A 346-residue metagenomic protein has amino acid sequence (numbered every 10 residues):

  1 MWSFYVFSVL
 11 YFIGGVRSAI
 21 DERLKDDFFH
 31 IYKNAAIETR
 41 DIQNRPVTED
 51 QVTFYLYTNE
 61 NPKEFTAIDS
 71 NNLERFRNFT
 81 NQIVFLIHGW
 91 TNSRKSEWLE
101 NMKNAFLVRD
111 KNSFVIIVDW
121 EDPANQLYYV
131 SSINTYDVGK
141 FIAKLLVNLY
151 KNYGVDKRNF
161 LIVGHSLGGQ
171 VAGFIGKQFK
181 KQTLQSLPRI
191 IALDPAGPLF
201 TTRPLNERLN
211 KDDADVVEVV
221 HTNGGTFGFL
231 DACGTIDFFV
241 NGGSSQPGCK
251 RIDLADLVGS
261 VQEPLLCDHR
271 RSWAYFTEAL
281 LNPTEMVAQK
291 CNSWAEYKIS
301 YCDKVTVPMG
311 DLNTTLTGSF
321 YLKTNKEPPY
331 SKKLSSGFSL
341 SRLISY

Functional and structural regions predicted by a protein language model:
W2-I117, P123-N134, K144-K157, Q182-Q185 (+3 more regions): Flexible, membrane-associating and regulatory peripheral segments of lipid-active enzymes
H88, F160-G169, L193: Conserved alpha/beta-hydrolase "nucleophile elbow" surrounding the catalytic nucleophile
G168, T202-L205: Short beta-alpha junctions and helix-cap segments that line functional grooves
V171-I175: Hydrolases whose catalytic domains are alpha/beta-hydrolase-1, hotdog thioesterase, or metallo-beta-lactamase-like
P188-L199, H221-G225, G243: Active-site nucleophile loop of the alpha/beta-hydrolase fold
